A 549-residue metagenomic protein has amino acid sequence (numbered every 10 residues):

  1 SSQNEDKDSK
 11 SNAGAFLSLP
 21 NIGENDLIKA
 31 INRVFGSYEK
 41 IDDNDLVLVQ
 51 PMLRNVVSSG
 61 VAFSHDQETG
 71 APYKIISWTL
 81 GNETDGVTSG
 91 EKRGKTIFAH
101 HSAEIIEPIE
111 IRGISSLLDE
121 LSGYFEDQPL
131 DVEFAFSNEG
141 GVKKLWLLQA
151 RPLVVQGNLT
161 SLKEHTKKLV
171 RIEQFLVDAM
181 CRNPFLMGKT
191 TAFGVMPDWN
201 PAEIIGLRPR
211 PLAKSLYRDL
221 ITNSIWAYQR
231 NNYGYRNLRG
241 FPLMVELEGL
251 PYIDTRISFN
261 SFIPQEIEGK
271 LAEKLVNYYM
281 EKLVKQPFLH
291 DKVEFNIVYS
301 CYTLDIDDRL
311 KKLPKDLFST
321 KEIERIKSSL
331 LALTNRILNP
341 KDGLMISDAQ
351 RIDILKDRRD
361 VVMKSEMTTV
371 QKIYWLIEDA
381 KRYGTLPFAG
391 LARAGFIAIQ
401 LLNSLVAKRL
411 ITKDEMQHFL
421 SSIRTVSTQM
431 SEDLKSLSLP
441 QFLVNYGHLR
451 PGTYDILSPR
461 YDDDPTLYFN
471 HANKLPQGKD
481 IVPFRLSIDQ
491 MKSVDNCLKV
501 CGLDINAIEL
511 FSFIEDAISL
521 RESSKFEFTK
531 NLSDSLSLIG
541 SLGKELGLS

Functional and structural regions predicted by a protein language model:
S1-S18, I41-N55, V132-F136: ATP-grasp fold ATP-binding core
S1-S2, I377-A380, I514: Short alpha-helical scaffolding segments that buttress acidic/His motifs in well-ordered protein cores
S11-G36, P72: Flexible beta->alpha loop and helix N-cap segments adjacent to enzyme active/binding sites
A13-I22, T96-I106, K311-K315, R359-V362 (+5 more regions): Charged, low-complexity surface segments at secondary-structure and domain boundaries
G14, V49, G70, G90 (+1 more regions): A residue-level signal for conserved active-site and pocket-lining positions in enzyme catalytic cores
P20, Q50, L391, F528: Glycine- and other small-residue-rich loops at beta-strand/loop junctions that grip anionic moieties
I28-R33, D43, V56-V482: Conserved divalent-metal-coordinating catalytic cores that perform phosphate/pyrophosphate/nucleotidyl transfer
L386, L401-K408, R424-S427, P483-S549: Extended, domain-scale alpha-helical bundle/helix-rich regions
